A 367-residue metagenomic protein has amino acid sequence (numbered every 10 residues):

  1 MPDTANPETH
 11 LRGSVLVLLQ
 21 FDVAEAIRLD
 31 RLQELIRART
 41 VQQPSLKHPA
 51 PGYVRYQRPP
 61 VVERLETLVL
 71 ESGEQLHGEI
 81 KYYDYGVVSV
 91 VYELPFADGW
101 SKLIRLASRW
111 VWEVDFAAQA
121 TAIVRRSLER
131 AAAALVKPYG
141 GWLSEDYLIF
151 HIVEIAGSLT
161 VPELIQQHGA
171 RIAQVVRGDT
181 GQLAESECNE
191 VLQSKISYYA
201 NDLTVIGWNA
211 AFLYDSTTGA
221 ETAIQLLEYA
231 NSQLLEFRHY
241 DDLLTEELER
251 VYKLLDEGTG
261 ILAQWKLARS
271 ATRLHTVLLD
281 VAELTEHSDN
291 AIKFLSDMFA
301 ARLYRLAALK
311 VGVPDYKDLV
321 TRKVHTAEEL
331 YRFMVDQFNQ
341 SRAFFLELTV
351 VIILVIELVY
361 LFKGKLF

Functional and structural regions predicted by a protein language model:
M1-D202, G207: Short Lys/Arg-enriched alpha/beta "domain-start" segment
L29, G219, L226, L267-A271 (+1 more regions): Soluble regions of membrane-associated proteins that transit the secretory/organelle pathway
Q33, R37, T121, R125 (+9 more regions): Generic detector of well-ordered alpha-helical segments enriched in charged/polar residues, highlighting helical
I80, A230, L234, A271: Short, charged/polar micro-motifs that form catalytic or ligand-binding hotspots
E93-F96, S216-T217, A282: Secondary-structure transition/turn motif
R171-K266: Extended, charged amphipathic alpha-helical segments
H239-E357, F362-G364: Membrane-associated alpha-helical segments
